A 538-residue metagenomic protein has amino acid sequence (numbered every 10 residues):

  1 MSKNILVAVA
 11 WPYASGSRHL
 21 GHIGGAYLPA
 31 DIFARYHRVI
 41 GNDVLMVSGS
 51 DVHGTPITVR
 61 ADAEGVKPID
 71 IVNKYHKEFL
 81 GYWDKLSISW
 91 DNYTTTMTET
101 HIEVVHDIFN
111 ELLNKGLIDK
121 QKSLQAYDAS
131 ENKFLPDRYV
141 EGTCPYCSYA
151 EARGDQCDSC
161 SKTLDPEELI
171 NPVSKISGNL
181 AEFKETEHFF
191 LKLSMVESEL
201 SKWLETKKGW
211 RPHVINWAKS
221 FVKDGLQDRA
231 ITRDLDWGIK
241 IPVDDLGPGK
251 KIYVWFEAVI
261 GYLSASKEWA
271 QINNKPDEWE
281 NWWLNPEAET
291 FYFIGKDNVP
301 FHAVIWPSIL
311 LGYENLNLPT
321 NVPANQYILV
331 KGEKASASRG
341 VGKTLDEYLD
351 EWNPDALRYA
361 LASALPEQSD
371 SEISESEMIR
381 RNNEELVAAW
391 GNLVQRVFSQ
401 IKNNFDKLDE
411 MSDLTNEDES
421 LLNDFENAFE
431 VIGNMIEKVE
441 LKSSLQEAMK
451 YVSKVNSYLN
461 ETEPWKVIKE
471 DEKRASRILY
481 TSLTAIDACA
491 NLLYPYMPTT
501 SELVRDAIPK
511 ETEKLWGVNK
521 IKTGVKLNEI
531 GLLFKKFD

Functional and structural regions predicted by a protein language model:
M1-N4, L45, G49, Q121-E131 (+5 more regions): Basic, alpha-helical terminal appendages of large translation-related enzymes
M1-W203: N-terminal, positively charged nucleic-acid-binding surface of large information/translation enzymes
S2-S48, T100-V104, I170-N403, S444-A448: Structured secondary-structure scaffolds
I32, D70, K74-G81, D107 (+5 more regions): A non-catalytic, amphipathic alpha-helix used as a structural packing/dimerization or gating element in enzyme scaffolds
H53, V341, D424-F429, A485: N-terminal alpha-helical segment
V104-E111, A258-G261, A389-Q400, V431 (+3 more regions): Alpha-helical scaffold segments in carbohydrate-active enzymes
R138-A150, F293, E372-L386, N427-Q446: Extended, non-catalytic structural segments that build the interaction scaffolds of large macromolecular assemblies
V299, L361-A364, Q368, S374 (+3 more regions): Active-site-proximal binding-pocket segments
